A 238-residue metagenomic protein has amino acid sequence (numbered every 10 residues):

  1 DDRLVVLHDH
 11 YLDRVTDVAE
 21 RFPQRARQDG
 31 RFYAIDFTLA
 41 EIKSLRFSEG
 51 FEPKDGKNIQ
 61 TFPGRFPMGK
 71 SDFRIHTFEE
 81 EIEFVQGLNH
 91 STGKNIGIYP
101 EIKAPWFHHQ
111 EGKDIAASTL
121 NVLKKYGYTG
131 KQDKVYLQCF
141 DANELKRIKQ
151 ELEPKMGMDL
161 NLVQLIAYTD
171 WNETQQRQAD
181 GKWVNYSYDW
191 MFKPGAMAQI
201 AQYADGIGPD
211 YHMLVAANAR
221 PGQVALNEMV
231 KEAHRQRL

Functional and structural regions predicted by a protein language model:
D1-L238: Phosphate-group recognition and catalysis centered on beta-loop-alpha active-site segments
